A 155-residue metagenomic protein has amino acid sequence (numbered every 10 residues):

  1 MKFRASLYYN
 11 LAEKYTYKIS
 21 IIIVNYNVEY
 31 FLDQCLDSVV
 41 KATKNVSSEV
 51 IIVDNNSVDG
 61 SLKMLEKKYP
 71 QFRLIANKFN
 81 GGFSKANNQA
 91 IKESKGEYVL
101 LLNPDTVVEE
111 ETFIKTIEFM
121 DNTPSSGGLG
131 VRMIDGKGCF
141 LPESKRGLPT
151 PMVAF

Functional and structural regions predicted by a protein language model:
M1-V40: N-proximal low-complexity "stem/linker" segments adjacent to membrane-targeting elements
L36-D37, L62, N88, G96 (+1 more regions): Short alpha-helix within the catalytic core of nucleotide-sugar-dependent glycosyltransferases
S38, D54-L62, F79: A conserved acidic beta->alpha catalytic loop
S47-N56, I75-N77: Short beta-strand/loop segment that forms part of the nucleotide-sugar
A76-S94: Glycine-rich, basic loop-to-helix element that forms the pyrophosphate-binding segment of sugar-nucleotide handling
V99: Short aromatic/hydrophobic "clamp" motif used to bind/position activated sugar donors
N103-V107: The conserved acidic donor/metal-binding loop of glycosyltransferases
E111-E143: Conserved donor NDP-sugar-binding/catalytic core segment of glycosyltransferases
